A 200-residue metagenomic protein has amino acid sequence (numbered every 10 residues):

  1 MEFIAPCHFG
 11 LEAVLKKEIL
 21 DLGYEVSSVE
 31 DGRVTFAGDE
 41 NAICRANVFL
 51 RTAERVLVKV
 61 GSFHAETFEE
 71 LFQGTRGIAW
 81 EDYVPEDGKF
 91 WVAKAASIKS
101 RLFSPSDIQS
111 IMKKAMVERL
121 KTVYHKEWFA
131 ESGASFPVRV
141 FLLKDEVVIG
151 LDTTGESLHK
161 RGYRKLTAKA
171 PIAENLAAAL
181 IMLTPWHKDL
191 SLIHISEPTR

Functional and structural regions predicted by a protein language model:
E2-A134: Non-catalytic nucleic-acid substrate-recognition regions in nucleic-acid-modifying enzymes
A5-L11, L15, D21, A37-L50 (+1 more regions): S-adenosyl-L-methionine
Q109, K113, V117, P137 (+1 more regions): Hydrophobic, well-ordered secondary-structure segments
G133-L142: Beta-rich nucleic-acid/ligand-interaction surfaces
L190-T199: Residue-level detector of conserved catalytic or cofactor/ligand-binding positions in enzyme active sites
